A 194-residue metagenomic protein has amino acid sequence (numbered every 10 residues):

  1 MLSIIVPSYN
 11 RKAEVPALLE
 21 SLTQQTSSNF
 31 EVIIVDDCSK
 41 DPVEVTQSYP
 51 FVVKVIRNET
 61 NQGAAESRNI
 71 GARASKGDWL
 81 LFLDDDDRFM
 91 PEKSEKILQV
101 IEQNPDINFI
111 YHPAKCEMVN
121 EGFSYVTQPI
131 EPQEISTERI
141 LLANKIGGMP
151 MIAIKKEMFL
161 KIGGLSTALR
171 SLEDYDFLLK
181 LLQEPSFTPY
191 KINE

Functional and structural regions predicted by a protein language model:
M1-S3, S21, E31, D176: Cell-envelope/extracellular polymer assembly enzymes that use nucleotide-activated donors
L2-E14, L18, Q25, V35: A conserved hydrophobic helix/loop-capping motif in glycosyltransferases and polysaccharide synthases
N10, L22, D37-S39, Q62 (+1 more regions): Conserved short acidic donor-positioning loop in nucleotide-sugar-dependent glycosyltransferases
L19-R57: Acidic donor-binding segment of Leloir-type glycosyltransferases
N58-S75: Glycine-rich, basic loop-to-helix element that forms the pyrophosphate-binding segment of sugar-nucleotide handling
L80: Short aromatic/hydrophobic "clamp" motif used to bind/position activated sugar donors
E92-S124: Conserved donor NDP-sugar-binding/catalytic core segment of glycosyltransferases
E134-E194: Conserved nucleotide-sugar donor-binding catalytic segment
